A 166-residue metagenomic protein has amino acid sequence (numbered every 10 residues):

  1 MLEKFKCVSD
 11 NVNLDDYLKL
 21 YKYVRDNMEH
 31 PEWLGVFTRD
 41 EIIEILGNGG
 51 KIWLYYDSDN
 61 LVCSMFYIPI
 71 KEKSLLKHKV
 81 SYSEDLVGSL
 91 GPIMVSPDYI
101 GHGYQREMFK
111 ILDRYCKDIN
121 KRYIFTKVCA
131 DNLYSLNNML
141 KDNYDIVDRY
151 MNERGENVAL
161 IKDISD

Functional and structural regions predicted by a protein language model:
M1-K19, D166: Conserved N-terminal entry element of GNAT/NAT acetyltransferase domains
K22-E44: Conserved GNAT-fold acetyl-CoA-binding loop/helix
I42-L54, C63, I70, S89: A short helix-loop-beta-strand connector motif used in the catalytic cores of GNAT acetyltransferases and, in some
S64-P92: Conserved acyl-donor/pantetheine-binding loop and adjacent beta-alpha core of acyl/acetyltransferases and related
S83, L90-G101, V128-C129: A short, internal acetyl-CoA/4′-phosphopantetheine-binding micro-motif in the GNAT/acyltransferase core
V95, G101-R114, N137, K141: Conserved acetyl-CoA-binding loop-helix of GNAT-fold acetyltransferases
C116-V128: Conserved GNAT acetyl-CoA-binding A-motif
A130-D148: Conserved active-site alpha-helix within GNAT-family acetyltransferase domains
